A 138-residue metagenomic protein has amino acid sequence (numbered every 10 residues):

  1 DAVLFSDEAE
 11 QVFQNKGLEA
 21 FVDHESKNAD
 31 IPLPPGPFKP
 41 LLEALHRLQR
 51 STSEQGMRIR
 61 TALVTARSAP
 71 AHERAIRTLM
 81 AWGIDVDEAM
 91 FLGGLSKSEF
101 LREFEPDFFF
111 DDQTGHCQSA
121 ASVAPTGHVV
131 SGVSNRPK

Functional and structural regions predicted by a protein language model:
D1-F91: Alpha-helical substrate-recognition element adjacent to the catalytic core
Q49, G83, E105, V123-A124: Glycine-centered loop/turn motif at secondary-structure junctions
I59, E105-P106: Short coil/turn segments at beta-strand junctions that form active-site/ligand-binding loops
P106-K138: Acidic, Mg2+-coordinating phosphoryl-transfer loop and its flanking beta/alpha structural elements, shared across
